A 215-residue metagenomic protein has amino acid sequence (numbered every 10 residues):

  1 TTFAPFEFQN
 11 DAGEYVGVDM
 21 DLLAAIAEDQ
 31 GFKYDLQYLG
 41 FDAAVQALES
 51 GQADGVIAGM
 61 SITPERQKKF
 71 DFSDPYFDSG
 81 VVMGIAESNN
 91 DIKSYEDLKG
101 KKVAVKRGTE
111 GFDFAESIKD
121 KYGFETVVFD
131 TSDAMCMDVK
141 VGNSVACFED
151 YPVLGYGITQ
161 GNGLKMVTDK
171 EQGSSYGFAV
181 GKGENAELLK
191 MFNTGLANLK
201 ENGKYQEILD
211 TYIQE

Functional and structural regions predicted by a protein language model:
T1-M60, V128: Extracytoplasmic small-molecule ligand-binding "clamshell" domains of the periplasmic binding protein/Venus flytrap
T2-P5, D42-A43, S61-E65, N89-D91 (+7 more regions): Solvent-exposed loop/turn segments at secondary-structure junctions within structured extracellular/periplasmic domains
Y15, K101-R107: Short beta-strand->loop
I26, L48-E49, L98, V139-K140 (+2 more regions): Hydrophobic residues within well-ordered alpha-helices
K33, E110-D130, N162-K170, T194-E215: Ligand-binding clefts/hinges and TM-proximal coupling segments of bilobed small-molecule sensing domains
A43-Q46, M60-K69, F114-S117, D138-G173: A ligand-binding cleft/hinge motif common to bilobed small-molecule-binding domains
F77-I85, Y151, G155-A197, I213-E215: Periplasmic-binding protein-like
A86-V103: Flexible hinge/capping segments at coil-to-helix
